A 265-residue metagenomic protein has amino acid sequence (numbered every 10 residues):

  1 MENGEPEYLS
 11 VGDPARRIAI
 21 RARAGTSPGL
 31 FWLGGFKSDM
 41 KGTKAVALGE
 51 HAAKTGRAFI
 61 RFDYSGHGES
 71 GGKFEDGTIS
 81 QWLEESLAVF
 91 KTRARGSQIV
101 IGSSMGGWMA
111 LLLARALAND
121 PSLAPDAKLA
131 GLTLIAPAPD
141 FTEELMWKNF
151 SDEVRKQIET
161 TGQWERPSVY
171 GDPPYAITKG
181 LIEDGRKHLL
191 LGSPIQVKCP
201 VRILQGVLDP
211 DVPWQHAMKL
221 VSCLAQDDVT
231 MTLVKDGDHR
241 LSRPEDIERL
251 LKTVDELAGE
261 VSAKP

Functional and structural regions predicted by a protein language model:
M1-G25, R243: N-terminal cap/lid segment of alpha/beta-hydrolase-fold proteins
G4-P6, P125-V234, D238-P265: The alpha/beta-hydrolase serine catalytic core
S27-G35: Short beta-strand element of the alpha/beta-hydrolase
F36-G49, Q215: The serine-hydrolase catalytic nucleophile loop
K37, Y64-E69, P139, D238: Alpha/beta-hydrolase active-site loop signature
A47-G71: Conserved alpha/beta-hydrolase
H67-A94: Catalytic nucleophile-loop/oxyanion-hole region of alpha/beta-hydrolase and closely related hydrolase-like folds
A88-V154: Primarily recognizes the serine-hydrolase "nucleophile elbow" in alpha/beta-hydrolase and SGNH/GDSL folds
